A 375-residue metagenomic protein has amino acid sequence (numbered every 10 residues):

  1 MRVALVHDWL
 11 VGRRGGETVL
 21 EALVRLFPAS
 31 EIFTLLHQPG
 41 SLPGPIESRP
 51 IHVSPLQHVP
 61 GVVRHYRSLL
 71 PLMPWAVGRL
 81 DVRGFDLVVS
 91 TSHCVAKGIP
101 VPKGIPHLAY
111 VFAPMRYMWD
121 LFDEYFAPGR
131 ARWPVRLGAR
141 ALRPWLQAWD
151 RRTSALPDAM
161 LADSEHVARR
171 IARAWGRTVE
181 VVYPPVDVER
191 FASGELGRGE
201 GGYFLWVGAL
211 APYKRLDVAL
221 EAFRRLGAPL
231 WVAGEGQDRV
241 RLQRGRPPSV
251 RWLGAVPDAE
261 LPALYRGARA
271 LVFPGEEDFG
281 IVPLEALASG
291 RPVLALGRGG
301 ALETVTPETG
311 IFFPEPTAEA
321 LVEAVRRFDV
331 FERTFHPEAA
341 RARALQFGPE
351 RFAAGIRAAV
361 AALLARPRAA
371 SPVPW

Functional and structural regions predicted by a protein language model:
A127-M160, A168-R169: Membrane-proximal helix-turn-helix segments that form the acceptor-binding/catalytic region of lipid-linked
E195-W231: Conserved donor-binding/catalytic core segment of Leloir-type glycosyltransferases
V240-A263: Nucleotide-activated donor-binding/catalytic signature segment of Leloir-type glycosyltransferases, i.e., the conserved
Q243, E285, R298-F313: Short acidic/histidine- and often glycine-rich active-site loop of Leloir-type glycosyltransferases that engages
G254, P307-E319, R327-R333: Conserved acidic donor-binding segment of nucleotide-sugar-dependent glycosyltransferases
A263-A268, I356: Short alpha-helical donor nucleotide-sugar binding micro-motif in glycosyltransferases
R266-D278, R291-P292: Acidic donor-binding loop of glycosyltransferase active sites
P316, R333-A361, R368-A369, P374: A charged, aromatic-enriched C-terminal amphipathic alpha-helix characteristic of glycosyltransferases across folds
